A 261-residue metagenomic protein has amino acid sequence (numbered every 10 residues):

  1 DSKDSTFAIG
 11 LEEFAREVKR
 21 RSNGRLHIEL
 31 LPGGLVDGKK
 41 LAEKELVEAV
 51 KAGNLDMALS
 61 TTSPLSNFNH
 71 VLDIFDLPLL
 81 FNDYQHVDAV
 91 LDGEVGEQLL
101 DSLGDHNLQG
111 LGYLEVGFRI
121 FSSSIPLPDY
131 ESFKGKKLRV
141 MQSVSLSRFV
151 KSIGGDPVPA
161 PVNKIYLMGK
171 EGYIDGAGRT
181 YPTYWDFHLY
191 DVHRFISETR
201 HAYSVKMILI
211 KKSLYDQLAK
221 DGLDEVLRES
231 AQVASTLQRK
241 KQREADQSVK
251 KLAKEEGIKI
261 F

Functional and structural regions predicted by a protein language model:
D1-Q85, V95-E97, G104-F261: N-terminal secretory/targeting leader peptides
